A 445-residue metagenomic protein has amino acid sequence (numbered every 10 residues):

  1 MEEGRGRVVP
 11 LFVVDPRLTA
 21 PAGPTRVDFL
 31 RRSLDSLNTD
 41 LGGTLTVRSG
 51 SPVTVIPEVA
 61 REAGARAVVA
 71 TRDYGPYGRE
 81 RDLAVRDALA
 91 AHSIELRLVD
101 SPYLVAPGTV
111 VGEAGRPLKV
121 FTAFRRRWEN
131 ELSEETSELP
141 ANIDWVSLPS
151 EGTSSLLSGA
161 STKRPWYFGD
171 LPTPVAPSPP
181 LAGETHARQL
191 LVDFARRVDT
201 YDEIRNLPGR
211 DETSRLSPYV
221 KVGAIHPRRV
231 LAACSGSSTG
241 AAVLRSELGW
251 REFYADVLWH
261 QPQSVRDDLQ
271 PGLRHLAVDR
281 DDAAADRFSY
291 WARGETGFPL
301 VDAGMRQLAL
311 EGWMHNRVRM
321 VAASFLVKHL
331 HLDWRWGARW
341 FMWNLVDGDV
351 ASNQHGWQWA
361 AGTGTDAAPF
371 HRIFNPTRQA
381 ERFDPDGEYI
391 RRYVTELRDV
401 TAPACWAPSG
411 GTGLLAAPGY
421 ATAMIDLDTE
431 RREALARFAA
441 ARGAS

Functional and structural regions predicted by a protein language model:
M1-T136, G240, R306, S352 (+3 more regions): Trp/Phe/Arg-rich N-terminal binding region typifying the photolyase-homology
V13-R17, L37, A63-R66, L139-W145 (+3 more regions): A short alpha-helix capping/helix-coil boundary motif
P21, F288, P418-A421: Short coil/turn segments at secondary-structure junctions
P24-T25, R72-D73, E203, W291-A292 (+1 more regions): Short, contiguous strand/loop micro-motifs
L30, E184, G294-G297, L427: Generic alpha-helical segment signature
E58, D302, M320, D428-R432: A broad detector of short, well-ordered amphipathic alpha-helices that serve as recognition/interaction surfaces
I94, G115-H275, F383-S445: Glycine/tryptophan-enriched, flexible segments
D211-E396: Active-site-proximal binding-pocket segments
